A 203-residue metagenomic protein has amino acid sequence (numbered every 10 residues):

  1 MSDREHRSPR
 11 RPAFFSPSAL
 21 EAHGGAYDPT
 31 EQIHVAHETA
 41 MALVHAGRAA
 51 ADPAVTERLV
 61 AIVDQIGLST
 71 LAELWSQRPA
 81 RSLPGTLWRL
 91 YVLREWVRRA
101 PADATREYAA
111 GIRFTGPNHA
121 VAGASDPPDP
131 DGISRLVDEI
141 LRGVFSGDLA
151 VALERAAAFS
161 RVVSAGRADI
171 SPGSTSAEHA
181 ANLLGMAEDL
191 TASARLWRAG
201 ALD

Functional and structural regions predicted by a protein language model:
M1-L87, Y91-E95: N-terminal domain-start signal
F14-P17, E21, H34-H37, L93-H119 (+3 more regions): Long, highly charged low-complexity segments enriched in Glu/Asp and Lys/Arg with interspersed Ser/Thr
E31, Q65, S69, S76-R135: Long, charge-patterned amphipathic interaction tracts in eukaryotic proteins
I33-V44, T56, V60, A72 (+8 more regions): Generic detector of well-ordered alpha-helical segments enriched in charged/polar residues, highlighting helical
P53, E57, A80, A124-P127 (+2 more regions): Short, solvent-exposed segments of well-ordered alpha helices
T70, P101-Y108, L141-V144, D148-A152 (+3 more regions): Long, hydrophobic, amphipathic alpha-helical segments used as structural scaffolds
R113-T175: Conserved binding-pocket/active-site segment within a compact domain
R161-D203: Glycine-rich, aromatic-bearing surface loops/beta-hairpins
